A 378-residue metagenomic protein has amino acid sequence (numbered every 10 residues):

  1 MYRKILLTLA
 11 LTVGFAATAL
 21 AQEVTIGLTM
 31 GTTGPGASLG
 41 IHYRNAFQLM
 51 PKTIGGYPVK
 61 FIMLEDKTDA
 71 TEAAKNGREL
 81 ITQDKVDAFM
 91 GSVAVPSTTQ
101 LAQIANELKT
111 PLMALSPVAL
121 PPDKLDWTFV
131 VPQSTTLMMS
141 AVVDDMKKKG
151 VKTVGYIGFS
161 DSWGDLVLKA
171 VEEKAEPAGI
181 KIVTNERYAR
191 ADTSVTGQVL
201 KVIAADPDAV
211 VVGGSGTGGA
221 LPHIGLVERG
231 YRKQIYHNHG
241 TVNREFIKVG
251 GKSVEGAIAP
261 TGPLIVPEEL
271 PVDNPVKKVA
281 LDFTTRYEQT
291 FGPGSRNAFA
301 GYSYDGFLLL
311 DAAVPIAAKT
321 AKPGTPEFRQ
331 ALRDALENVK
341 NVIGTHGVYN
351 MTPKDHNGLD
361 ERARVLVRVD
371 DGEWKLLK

Functional and structural regions predicted by a protein language model:
Y2-L11, A21-K378: Extracytosolic ligand-binding ectodomains
G14-T18: N-terminal signal peptide c-region/cleavage motif recognized by signal peptidases
